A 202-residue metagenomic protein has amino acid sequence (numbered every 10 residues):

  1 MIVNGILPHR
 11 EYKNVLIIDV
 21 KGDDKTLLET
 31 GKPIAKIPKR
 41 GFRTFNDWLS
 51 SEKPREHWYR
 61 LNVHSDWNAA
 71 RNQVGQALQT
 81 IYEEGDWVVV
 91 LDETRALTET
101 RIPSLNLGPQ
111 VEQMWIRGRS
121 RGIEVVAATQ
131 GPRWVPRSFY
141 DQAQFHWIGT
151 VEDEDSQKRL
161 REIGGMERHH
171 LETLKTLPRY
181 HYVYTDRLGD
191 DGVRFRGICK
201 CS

Functional and structural regions predicted by a protein language model:
M1-G41: Walker A/P-loop NTP-binding active-site region of P-loop NTPases, recognizing the glycine-rich GxxxxGKT/S
M1-P8, K21, W67, R71-G165: Conserved P-loop NTPase motor cores
L7-K13, F145-W147, K158-S202: P-loop NTPase motor core of the ASCE superfamily
Y12, G31, P54-E56, A143-Q144: Short, well-ordered alpha-helix to beta-strand connector turns
V15, R55-N62, G85-L91, V125: Generic beta-sheet signal
L16-I18, K32-A35, Y59, V126 (+1 more regions): Hydrophobic/aromatic beta-strand patches that form the interior of the parallel beta-sheet core in alpha/beta enzyme
K32-K53, N72-Q79: A short, well-structured beta->alpha microelement
W48-A69: Conserved P-loop NTPase mechanochemical-coupling segment
